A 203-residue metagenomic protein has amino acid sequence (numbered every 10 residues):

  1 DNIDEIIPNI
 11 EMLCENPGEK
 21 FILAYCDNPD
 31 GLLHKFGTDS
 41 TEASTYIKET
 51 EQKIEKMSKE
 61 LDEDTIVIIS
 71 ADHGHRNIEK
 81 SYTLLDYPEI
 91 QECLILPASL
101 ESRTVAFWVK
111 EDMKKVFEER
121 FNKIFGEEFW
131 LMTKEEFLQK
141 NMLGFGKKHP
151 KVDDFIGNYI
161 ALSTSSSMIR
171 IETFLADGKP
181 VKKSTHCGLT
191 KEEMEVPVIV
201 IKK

Functional and structural regions predicted by a protein language model:
D1-K203: Feature captures the catalytic ectodomains and active-site-proximal regions of enzymes that hydrolyze or transfer
